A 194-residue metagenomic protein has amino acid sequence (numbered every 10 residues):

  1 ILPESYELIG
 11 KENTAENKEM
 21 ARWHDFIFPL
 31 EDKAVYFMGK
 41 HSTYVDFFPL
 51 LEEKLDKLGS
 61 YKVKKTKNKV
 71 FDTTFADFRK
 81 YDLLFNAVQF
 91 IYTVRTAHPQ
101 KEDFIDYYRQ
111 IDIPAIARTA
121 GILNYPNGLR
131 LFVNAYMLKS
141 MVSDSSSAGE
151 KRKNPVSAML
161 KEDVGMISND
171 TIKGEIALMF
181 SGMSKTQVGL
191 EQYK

Functional and structural regions predicted by a protein language model:
I1-V70: A non-transmembrane, solvent-exposed segment enriched in polar/low-complexity residues
V63-K67, K161-I167: Solenoid-like repeat scaffolds
T73-M141: Extended amphipathic alpha-helical segments with heptad-repeat/coiled-coil character used for oligomerization, fusion
Y92, I167-S168, M183-V188: Alpha-helix capping and inter-helical loop/turn segments
A97-D112, K151-D163, Q187-K194: Alpha-helical repeat scaffolds
I167-E175: Generic helix N-cap/helix-start motif at coil->alpha-helix transitions
G174-K194: N-proximal helix/coil linker or "cap" segments that precede and/or mark the start of modular domains
